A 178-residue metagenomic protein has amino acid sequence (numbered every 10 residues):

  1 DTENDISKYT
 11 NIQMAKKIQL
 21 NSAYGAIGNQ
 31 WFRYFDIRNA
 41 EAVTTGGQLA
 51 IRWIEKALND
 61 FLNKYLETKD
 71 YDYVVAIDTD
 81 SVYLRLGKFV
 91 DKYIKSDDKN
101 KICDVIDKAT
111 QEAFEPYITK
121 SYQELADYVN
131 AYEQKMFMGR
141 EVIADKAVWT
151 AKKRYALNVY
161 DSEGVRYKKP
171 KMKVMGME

Functional and structural regions predicted by a protein language model:
D1-A57, F61-D70, V75, L84-R85 (+1 more regions): Helical catalytic core of nucleic-acid polymerases
Y73-D78, N130: Short beta-strand
Y83-E178: C-terminal polymerase-core module
